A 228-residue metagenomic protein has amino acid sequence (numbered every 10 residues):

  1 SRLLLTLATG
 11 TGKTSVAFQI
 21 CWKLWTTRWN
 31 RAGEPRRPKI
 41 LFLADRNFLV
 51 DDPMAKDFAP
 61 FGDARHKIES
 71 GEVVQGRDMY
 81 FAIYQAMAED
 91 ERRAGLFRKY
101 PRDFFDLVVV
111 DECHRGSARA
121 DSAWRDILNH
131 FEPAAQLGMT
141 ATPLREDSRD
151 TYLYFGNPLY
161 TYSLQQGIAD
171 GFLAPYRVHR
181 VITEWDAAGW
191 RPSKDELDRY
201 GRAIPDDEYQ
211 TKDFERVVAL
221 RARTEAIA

Functional and structural regions predicted by a protein language model:
R2-I20: Walker A/P-loop
T6-A8, P38-R46: Conserved RecA-like ASCE P-loop NTPase motor core of nucleic-acid helicases/translocases
R31-R36, N47-G71: Conserved helix-turn-beta segment of the N-terminal RecA-like "Helicase ATP-binding" lobe in SF1/SF2 helicases
L49, A86, H114-R115, L144-R145: Residues immediately C-terminal
D57-R93: Inter-Walker segment of RecA-like/P-loop motor cores
Y80-I83, A135-T140: Structural recognition of the conserved hydrophobic beta-strand(s) that form the central parallel beta-sheet of P-loop
R98-G138: SF2 helicase catalytic motif II
R149-A228: Interdomain helical connector at the RecA1-RecA2 junction of SF1/SF2 helicase-like NTPases
